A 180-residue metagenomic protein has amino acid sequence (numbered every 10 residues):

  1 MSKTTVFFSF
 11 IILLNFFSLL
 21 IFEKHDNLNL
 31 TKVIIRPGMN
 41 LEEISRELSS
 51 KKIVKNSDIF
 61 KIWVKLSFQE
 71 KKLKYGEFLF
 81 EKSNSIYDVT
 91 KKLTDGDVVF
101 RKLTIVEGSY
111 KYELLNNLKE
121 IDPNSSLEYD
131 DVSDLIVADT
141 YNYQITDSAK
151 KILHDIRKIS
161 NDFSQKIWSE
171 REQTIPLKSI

Functional and structural regions predicted by a protein language model:
M1-I180: Conserved catalytic or metal-liganding residues and their short signature motifs at active sites of enzymes
